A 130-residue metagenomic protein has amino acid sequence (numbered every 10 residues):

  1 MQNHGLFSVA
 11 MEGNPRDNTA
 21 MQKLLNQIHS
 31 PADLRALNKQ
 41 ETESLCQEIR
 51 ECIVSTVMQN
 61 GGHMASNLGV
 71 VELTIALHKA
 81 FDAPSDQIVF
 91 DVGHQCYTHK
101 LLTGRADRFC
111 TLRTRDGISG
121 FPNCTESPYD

Functional and structural regions predicted by a protein language model:
N3-N14: N-terminal amphipathic/hydrophobic targeting modules at extreme N-termini, encompassing cleavable Sec/SRP-type signal
N18-T56: Cofactor-/ligand-binding subdomain signature composed of acidic, glycine-rich, tryptophan-containing flexible loops
K23, H29-A32, Q59, G104-D107 (+1 more regions): Residue-level signal for pocket-adjacent positions within structured domains
S30-D33, V54-G62, T125-D130: Glycine- and acidic
Q47-M58, D82-A83, T114-G117: Generic secondary-structure signature for well-ordered alpha-helical cores
M64-D130: Cofactor-binding active-site loop characterized by glycine-rich and histidine/acidic residues
